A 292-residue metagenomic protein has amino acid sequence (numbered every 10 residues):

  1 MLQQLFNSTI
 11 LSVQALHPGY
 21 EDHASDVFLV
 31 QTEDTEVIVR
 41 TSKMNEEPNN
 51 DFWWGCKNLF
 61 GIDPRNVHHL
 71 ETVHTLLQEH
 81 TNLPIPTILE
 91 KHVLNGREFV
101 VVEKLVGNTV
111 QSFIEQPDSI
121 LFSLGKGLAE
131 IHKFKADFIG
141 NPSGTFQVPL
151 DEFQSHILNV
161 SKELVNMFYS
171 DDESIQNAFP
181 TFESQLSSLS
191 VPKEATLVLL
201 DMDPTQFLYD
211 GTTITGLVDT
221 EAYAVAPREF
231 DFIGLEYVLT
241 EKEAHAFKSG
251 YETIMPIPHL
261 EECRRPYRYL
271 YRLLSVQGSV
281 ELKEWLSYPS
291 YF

Functional and structural regions predicted by a protein language model:
L2-Q14, E130-L200, Y288-F292: An alpha-helical support segment within catalytic cores of ATP-dependent transferases
I10-T32, S42: ATP-binding glycine-rich phosphate-binding loop
I38-N95, F113-L124, K242: A conserved alpha-helical element in kinase catalytic cores
D51, T196-L197, L208-E262: Active-site Asp-x-Gly
Q78, H132-A136, M255: Protein kinase-like catalytic domain
G96-N108: Conserved short submotifs of the Hanks-type protein kinase catalytic core that shape the nucleotide-binding pocket
N108-S143: Conserved kinase catalytic-core helix
T253, L274-F292: ATP/Mg2+ or Mg2+-diphosphate-binding catalytic cores that bind nucleotide phosphates or diphosphates via glycine-rich
